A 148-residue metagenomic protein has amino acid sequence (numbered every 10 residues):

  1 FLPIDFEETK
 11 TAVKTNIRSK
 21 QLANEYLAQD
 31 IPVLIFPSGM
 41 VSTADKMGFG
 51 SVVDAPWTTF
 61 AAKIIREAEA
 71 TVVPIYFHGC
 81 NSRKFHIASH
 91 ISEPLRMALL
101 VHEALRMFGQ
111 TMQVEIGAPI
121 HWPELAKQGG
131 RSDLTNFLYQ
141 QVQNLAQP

Functional and structural regions predicted by a protein language model:
F1-R18: Membrane-interfacial amphipathic helices and adjacent loop/beta segments that form the lipid-substrate binding surface
V13, I17-P148: Non-catalytic C-terminal accessory region of glycerolipid acyltransferases and related lyso-lipid remodeling enzymes
